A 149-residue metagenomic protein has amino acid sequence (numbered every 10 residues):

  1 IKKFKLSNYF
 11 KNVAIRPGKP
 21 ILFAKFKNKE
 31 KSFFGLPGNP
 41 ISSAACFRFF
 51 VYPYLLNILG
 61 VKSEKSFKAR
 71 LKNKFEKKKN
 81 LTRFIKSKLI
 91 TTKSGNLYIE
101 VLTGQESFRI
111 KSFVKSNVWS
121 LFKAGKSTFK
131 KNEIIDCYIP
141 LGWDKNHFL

Functional and structural regions predicted by a protein language model:
K2-L149: Flexible glycine/proline-rich
